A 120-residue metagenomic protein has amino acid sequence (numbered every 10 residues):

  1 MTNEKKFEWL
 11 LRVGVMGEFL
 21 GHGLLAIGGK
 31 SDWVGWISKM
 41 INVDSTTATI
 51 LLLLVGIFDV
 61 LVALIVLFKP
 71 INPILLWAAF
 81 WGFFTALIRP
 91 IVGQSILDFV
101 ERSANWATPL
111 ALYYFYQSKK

Functional and structural regions predicted by a protein language model:
M1-G29, T46-I57, L61-K120: Extended, low-polarity transmembrane helix blocks
G28-T46: Membrane-interface interhelical connector segments
